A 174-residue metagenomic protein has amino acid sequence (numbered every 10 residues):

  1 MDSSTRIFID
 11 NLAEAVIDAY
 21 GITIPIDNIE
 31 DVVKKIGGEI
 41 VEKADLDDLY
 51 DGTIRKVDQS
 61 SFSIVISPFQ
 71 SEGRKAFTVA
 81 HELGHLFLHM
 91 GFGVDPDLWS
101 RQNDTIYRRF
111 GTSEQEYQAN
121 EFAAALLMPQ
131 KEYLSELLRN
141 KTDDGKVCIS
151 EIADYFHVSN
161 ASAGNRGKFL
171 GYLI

Functional and structural regions predicted by a protein language model:
M1-I174: Active-site hotspot residues in diverse enzymes, especially metal/ion-binding acidic/histidine motifs
